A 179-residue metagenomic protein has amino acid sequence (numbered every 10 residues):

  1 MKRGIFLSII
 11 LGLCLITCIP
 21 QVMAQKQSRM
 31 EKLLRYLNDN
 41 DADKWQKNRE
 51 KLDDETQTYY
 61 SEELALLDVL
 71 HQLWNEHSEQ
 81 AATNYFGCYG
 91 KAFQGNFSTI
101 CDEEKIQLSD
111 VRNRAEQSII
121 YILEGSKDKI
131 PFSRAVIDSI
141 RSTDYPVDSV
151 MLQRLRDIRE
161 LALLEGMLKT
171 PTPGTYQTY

Functional and structural regions predicted by a protein language model:
M1-I9: Bacterial N-terminal signal peptides that target proteins for export
S8-T17: Bacterial N-terminal signal peptides
A24-L67: N-terminal leader/linker segments that initiate helical-solenoid repeat arrays
Q25-M30, T58-L66, S109-E116, D148 (+2 more regions): Generic helix N-cap/helix-start motif at coil->alpha-helix transitions
L33-Y36, A65, V69-L70, C88 (+2 more regions): Conserved small-residue packing positions in alpha-helical repeats and bundles
L37-K47, N75-G95, S126-R134: Helix-turn-helix repeat elements of alpha-solenoid scaffolds
K51-Y59, Y89-Q94, D144-Y145: Solenoid-like repeat scaffolds
